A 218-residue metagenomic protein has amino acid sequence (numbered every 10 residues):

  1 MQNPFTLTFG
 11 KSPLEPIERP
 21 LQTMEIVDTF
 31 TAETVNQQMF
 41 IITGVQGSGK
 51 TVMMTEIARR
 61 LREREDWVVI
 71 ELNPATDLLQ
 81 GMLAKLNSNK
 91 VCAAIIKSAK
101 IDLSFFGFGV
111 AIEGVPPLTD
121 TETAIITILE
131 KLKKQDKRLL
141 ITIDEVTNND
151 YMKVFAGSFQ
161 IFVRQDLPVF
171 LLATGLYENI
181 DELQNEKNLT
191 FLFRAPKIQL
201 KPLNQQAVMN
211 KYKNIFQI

Functional and structural regions predicted by a protein language model:
M1-F40, S88: A short, basic N-terminal segment
N36-E56: Walker A/P-loop nucleotide-binding motif
Q37-I41, V68-V69, R138-L140, F170: Residue-level preference for the first positions of well-ordered beta-strands
F40, T55, R59-D77: Conserved catalytic segments around the Walker B and adjacent sensor/switch elements of P-loop NTPase domains
D66, L78-E113: Conserved NTP-binding/hydrolysis module of P-loop NTPases
G114-N179, N185-N188: Conserved Walker B catalytic segment
N185-P202: A short helix-turn-beta junction within AAA+ P-loop NTPase domains corresponding to the substrate/partner-engaging
L200-I218: Conserved small helical "lid"/interfacial subdomain of P-loop NTPases
